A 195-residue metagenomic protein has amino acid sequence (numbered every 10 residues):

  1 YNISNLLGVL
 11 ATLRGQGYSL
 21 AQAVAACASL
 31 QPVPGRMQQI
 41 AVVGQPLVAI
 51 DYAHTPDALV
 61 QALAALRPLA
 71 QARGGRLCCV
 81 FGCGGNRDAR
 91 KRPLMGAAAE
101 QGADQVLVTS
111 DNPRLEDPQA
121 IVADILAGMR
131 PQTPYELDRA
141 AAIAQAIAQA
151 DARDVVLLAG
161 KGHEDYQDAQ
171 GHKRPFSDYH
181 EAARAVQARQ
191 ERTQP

Functional and structural regions predicted by a protein language model:
Y1-N2, Q31: C-terminal accessory "lid"/substrate-recognition subdomains
G8-P195: ATP-dependent carboxylate-amine ligase
